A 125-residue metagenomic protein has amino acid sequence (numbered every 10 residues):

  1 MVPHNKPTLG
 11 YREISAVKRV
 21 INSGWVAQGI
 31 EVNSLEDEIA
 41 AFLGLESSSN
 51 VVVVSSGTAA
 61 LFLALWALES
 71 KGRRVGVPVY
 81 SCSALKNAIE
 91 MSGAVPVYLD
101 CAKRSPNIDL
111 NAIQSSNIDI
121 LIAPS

Functional and structural regions predicted by a protein language model:
M1-V26: N-terminal "arm"/small-domain region of PLP-dependent enzymes with the aminotransferase-like
S15, R19-N22, I30-A41, N111-S115 (+1 more regions): Replace "anionic and nucleotidyl ligands
Q28-R74, A88-E90, Y98: Phosphate-binding glycine-rich loop
V53-V54, V77, A123-P124: A short beta-strand submotif of the Rossmann-like class I SAM-dependent methyltransferase core that lines
V79, V97-A102: Short beta->alpha connector loops at strand-helix junctions that form conserved, small/polar/Pro-enriched
S81-K86: Conserved coil-to-alpha-helix start sites within the AMP-binding
G93: Structured binding elements
K103-S125: Active-site phosphate-binding strand-loop segment of PLP-dependent enzymes
